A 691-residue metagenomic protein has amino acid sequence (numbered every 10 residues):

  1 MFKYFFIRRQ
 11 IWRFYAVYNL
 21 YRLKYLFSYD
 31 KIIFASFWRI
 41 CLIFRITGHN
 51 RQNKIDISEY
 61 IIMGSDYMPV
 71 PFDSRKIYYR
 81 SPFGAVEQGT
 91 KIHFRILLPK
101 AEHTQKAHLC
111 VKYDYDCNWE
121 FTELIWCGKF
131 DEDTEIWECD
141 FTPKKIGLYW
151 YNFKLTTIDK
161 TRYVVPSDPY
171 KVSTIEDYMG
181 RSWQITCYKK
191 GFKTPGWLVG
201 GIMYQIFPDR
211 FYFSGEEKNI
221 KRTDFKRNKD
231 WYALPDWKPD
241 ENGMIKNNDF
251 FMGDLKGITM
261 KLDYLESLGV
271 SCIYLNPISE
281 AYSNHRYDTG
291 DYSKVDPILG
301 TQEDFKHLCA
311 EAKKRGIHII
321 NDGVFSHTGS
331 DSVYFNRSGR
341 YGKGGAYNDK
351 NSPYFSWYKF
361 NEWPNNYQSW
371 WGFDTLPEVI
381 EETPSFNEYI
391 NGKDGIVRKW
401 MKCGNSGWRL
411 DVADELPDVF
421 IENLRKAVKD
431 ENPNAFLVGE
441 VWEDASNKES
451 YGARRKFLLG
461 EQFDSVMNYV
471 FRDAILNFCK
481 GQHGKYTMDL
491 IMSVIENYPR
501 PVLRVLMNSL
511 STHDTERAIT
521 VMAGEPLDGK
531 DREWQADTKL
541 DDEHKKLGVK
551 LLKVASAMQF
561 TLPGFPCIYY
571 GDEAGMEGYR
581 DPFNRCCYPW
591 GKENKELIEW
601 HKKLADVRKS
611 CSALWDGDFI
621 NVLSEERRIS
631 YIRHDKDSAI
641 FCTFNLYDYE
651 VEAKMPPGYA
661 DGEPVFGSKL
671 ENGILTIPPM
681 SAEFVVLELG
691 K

Functional and structural regions predicted by a protein language model:
R39-R51, I55-I202, F207, Y212-F213 (+7 more regions): Carbohydrate-interacting/catalytic domains
I96, I206, L265, L275 (+10 more regions): Conserved, mostly hydrophobic/aromatic
F207-S271, I278-C403, L424-D430: Substrate-binding/active-site clefts of carbohydrate-active enzymes
P208-R210, I273-S283, G323-S332, D411-P417 (+3 more regions): Short, solvent-exposed turn/loop segments enriched in Gly/Ser/Thr/Pro and often Arg
D209, Y451-G452, N508-L540, S556-E593: Aromatic/acidic polysaccharide-binding cleft in carbohydrate-active enzymes
C309-H318, S326-H327, S332-K343, I396 (+5 more regions): Active-site-proximal helices and loops of the catalytic beta/alpha 8
